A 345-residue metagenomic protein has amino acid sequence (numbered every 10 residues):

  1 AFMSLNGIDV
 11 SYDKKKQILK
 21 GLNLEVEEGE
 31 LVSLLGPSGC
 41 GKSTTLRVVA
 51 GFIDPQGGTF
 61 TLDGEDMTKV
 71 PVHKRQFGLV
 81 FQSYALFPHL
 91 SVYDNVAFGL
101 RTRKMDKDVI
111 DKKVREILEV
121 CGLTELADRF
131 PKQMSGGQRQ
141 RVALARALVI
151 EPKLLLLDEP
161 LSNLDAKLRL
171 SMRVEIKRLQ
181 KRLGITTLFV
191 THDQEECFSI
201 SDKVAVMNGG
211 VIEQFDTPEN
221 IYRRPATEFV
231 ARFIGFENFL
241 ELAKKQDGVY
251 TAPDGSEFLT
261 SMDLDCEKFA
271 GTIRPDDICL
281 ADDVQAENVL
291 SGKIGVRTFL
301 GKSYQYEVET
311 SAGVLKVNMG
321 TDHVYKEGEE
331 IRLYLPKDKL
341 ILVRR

Functional and structural regions predicted by a protein language model:
S4, E25, T61, R332-Y334: ABC ATPase nucleotide-binding domain
K15-Q17: Short coil-to-beta microelement around the adenine-binding A-loop and adjacent beta1/P-loop entry of ABC ATPase
L31, V72-G78, Q82-F229: ABC ATPase nucleotide-binding domains
L35-P37: The feature captures the beta-strand-to-loop junction immediately N-terminal to the Walker
A50: Helix-to-loop junction immediately C-terminal to a conserved catalytic motif
G58-D66: Conserved ABC transporter NBD signature motif
T251-R297, D322-R345: Glycine/charge-rich catalytic "coupling/switch" loops of P-loop NTPases
